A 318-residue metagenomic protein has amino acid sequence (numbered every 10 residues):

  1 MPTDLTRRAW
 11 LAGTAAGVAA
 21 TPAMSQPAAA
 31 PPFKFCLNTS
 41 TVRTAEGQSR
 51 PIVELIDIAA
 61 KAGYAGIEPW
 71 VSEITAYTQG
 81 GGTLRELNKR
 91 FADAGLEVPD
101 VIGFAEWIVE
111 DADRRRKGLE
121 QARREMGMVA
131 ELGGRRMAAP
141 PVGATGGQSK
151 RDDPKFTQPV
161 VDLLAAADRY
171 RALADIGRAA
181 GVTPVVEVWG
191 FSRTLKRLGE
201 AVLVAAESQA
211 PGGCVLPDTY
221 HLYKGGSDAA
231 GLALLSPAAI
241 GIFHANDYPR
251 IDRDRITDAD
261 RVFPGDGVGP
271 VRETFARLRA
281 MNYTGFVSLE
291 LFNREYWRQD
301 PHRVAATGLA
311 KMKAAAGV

Functional and structural regions predicted by a protein language model:
P2-G63, L195-P217, H221-V318: Histidine-acidic metal/acid-base catalytic patches
A15-A16, A20, M24-A29, S49-P51 (+4 more regions): Active-site acidic/histidine proton-transfer and metal-coordination neighborhood in alpha/beta enzyme cores
A45, T75-Y77, E106-V109, A144-T145 (+3 more regions): Short, small-residue-enriched loops and turns at beta-alpha junctions that line or gate enzyme active sites
E68-N88, G147: Glycine-rich, proline-tolerant flexible connector loops at the mouths of alpha/beta enzymes
V71, W107, A144-G147, P249-T257: Conserved radical SAM core fold
V71-S72, G103, A139-A144, W189 (+1 more regions): Active-site loop/turn elements of alpha/beta-hydrolase fold enzymes, especially the short glycine-/histidine-rich
T83-D93, R169, L173, G231 (+1 more regions): Catalytic-core regions built around general acid/base machinery
